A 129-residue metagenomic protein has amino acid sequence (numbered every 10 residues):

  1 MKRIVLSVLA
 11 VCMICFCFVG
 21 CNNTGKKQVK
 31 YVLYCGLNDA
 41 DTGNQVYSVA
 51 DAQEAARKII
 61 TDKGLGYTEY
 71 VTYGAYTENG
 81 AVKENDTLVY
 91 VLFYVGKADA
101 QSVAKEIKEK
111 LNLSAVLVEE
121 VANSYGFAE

Functional and structural regions predicted by a protein language model:
M1-I4: Positively charged n-region of N-terminal signal peptides that target proteins for export
L6-C15: Hydrophobic helical h-region of N-terminal Sec-dependent signal peptides in bacterial secretory/periplasmic proteins
F16-G20: C-terminal motif of bacterial Sec signal peptides marking the signal peptidase cleavage site
N22-E129: Positively charged, small/polar-rich N-terminal and surface patches that mediate targeting and assembly and bind
